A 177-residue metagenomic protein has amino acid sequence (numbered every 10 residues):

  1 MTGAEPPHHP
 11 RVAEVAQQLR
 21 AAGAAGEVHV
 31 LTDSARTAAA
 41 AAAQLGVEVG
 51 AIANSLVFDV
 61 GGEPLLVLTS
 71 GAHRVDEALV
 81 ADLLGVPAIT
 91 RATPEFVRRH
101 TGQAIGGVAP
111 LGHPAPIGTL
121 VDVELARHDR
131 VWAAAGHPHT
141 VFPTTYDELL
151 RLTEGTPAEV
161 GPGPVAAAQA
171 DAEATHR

Functional and structural regions predicted by a protein language model:
M1-R177: Extended, low-hydrophobicity, polar/charged segments
